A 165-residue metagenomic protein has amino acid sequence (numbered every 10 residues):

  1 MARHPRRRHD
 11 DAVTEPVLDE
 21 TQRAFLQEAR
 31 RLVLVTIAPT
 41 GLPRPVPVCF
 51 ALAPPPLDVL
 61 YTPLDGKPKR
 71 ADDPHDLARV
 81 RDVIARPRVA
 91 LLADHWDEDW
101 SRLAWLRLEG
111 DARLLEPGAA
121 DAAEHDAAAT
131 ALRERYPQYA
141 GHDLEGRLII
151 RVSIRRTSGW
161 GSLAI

Functional and structural regions predicted by a protein language model:
A2-V17, P74, A90, H95-I165: Charged, gly/pro-rich active-site loop segments
R6-V35: Short, basic/aromatic recognition patches
R30-L32, V46, P87: Short beta-strand or tight-loop elements that sit immediately N-terminal to catalytic metal-binding acidic residues
T36, L64, S153-R156: Short, structured patches in soluble enzyme cores that scaffold and shape functional sites
I37-T40, R107: Short, acidic, Ser/Thr-enriched surface-loop or helix-capping motifs
P47-L52: A short, well-structured catalytic beta-strand-centered motif of the EAL phosphodiesterase domain for c-di-GMP
A53-W96: A short mixed-secondary-structure module that forms the rim of ligand-binding clefts
